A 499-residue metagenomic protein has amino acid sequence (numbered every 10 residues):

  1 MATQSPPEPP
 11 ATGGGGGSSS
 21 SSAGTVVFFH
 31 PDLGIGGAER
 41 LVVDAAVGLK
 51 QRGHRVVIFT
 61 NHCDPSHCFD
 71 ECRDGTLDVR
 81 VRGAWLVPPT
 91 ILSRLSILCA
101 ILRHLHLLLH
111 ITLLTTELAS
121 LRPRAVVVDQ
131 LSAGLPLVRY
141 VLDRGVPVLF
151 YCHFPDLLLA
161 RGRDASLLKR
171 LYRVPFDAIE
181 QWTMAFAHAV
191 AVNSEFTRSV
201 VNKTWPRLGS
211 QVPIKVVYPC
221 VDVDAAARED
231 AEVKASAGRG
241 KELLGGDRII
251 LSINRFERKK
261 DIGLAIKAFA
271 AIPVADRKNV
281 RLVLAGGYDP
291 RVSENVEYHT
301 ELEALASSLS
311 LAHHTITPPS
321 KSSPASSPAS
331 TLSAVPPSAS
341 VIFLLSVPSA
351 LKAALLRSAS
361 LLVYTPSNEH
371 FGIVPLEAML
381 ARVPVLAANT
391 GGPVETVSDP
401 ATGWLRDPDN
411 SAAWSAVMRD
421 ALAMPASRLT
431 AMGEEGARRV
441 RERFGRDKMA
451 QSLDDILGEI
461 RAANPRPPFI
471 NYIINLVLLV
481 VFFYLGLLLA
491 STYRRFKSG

Functional and structural regions predicted by a protein language model:
P10, S21-A23, F28-I35, G48-A100: N-terminal strand-loop element at the rim of the active site of nucleotide-sugar-dependent glycosyltransferases
V27, K234-K260, I266-F269, L282-A285: Conserved donor-binding/catalytic core segment of Leloir-type glycosyltransferases
D156, L168-V190: Membrane-proximal helix-turn-helix segments that form the acceptor-binding/catalytic region of lipid-linked
G286, P290, N295-A350: Nucleotide-activated donor-binding/catalytic signature segment of Leloir-type glycosyltransferases, i.e., the conserved
S367: Aromatic "clamp/platform" in nucleotide-sugar-dependent glycosyltransferases that forms part of the donor/acceptor
P384-A387, V397: Short hydrophobic beta-strand element within catalytic cores of glycosyltransferases and related nucleotide-activated
D399-P400, W404-A412, D420-A426: Conserved acidic donor-binding segment of nucleotide-sugar-dependent glycosyltransferases
S427-R443, Q451-D455: A short, well-ordered alpha-helix in the C-terminal region of glycosyltransferases
